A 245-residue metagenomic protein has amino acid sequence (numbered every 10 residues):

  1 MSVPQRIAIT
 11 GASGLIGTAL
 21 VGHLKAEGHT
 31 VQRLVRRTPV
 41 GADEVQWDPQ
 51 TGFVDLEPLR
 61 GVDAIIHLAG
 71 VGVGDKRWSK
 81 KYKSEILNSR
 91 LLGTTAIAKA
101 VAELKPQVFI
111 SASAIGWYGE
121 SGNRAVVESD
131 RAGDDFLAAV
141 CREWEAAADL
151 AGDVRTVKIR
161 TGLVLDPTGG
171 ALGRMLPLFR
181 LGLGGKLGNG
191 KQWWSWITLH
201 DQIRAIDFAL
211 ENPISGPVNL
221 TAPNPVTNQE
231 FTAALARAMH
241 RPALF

Functional and structural regions predicted by a protein language model:
R6-E27: N-terminal Rossmann NAD(P)H-binding glycine-rich loop of SDR-like oxidoreductase domains
P39, Q46-L92: NAD(P)H-binding glycine-rich loop region in Rossmannoid oxidoreductase-like domains and their noncatalytic homologs
T94-D135: Conserved Rossmann-fold NAD(P)-dependent oxidoreductase catalytic core, especially the SDR/UDP-sugar
S113-A114, A146-P167: Conserved beta-loop-beta element that borders a ligand/cofactor-binding pocket
A132-F136, T161-G169, N189-L199: Glycine-rich "substrate-gating" loop/helix at the edge of Rossmann-like oxidoreductase active sites
L176-G184, Q192-P225: Alpha-helical substrate-binding/gating segment
E211-F245: Mid/C-terminal beta-alpha module of Rossmann-like enzyme folds, strongest in SDR-family dehydrogenases/epimerases
